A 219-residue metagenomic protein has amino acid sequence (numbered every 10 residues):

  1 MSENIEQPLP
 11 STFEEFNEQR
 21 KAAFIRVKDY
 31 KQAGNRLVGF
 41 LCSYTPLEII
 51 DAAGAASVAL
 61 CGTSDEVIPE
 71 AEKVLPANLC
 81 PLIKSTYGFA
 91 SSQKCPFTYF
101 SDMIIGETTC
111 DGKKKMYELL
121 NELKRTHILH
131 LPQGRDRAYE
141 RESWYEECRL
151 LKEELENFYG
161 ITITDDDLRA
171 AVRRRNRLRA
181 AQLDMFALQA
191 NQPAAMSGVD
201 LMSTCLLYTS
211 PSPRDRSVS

Functional and structural regions predicted by a protein language model:
S2-D165: Trp/Phe/Arg-rich N-terminal binding region typifying the photolyase-homology
C110, A181, D215-R216: A very general structural signal that marks isolated residues within well-ordered alpha-helical segments
W144-Q192, M196: Conserved, well-structured core segments that form the ligand-binding/active-site neighborhood of functional domains
G198-T204: Extended amphipathic alpha-helical segments with heptad-repeat/coiled-coil character used for oligomerization, fusion
Y208-D215: Conserved small/polar residues in nucleotide/adenosyl-binding loops
